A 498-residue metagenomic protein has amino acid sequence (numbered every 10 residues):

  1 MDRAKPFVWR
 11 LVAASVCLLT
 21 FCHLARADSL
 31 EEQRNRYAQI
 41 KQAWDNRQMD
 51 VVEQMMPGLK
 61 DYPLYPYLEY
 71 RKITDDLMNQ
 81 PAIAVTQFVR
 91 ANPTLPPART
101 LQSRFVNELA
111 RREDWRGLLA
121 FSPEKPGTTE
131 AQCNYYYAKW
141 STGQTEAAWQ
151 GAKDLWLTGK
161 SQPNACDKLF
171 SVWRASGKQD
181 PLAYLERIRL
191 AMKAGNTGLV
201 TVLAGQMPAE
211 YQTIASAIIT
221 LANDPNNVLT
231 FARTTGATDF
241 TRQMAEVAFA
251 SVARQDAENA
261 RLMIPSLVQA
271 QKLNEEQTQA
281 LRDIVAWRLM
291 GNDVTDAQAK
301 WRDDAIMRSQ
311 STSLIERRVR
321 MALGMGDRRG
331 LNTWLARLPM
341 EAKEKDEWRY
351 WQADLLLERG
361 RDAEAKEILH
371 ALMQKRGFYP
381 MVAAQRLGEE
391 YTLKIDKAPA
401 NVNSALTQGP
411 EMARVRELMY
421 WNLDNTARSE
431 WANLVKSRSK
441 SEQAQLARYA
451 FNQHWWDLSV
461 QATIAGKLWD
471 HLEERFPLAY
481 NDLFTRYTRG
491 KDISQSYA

Functional and structural regions predicted by a protein language model:
R3, R10, C22-A498: Cell-wall glycan-active module
V12-T20: Bacterial N-terminal signal peptides
